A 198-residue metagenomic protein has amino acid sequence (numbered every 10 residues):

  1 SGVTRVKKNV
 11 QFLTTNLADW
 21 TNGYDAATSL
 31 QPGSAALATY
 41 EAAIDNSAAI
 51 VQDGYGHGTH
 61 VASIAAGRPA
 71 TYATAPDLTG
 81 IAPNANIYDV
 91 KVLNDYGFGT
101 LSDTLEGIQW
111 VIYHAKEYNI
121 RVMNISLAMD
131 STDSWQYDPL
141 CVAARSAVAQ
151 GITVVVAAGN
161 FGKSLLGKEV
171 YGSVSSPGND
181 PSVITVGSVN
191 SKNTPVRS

Functional and structural regions predicted by a protein language model:
S1-S102, K116-V122, A149-G151, N179-V183 (+1 more regions): Subtilisin-like serine protease catalytic core
H57-V61, T104-G107, L140-A143: Stable alpha-helical elements in mature extracytoplasmic
S63, L78, Q109, V142-S146 (+1 more regions): Surface-exposed charge patches
A73-P76, E106-Q109, V170-G172: Alpha-helical scaffolding within the catalytic cores of extracellular/periplasmic polymer-degrading hydrolases
Q109-S134, A157-A158: Short acidic, glycine-rich surface-loop motifs adjacent to enzyme active sites
A128-I152, A157-T185, S191-S198: Substrate-binding/specificity loop regions of serine endopeptidase catalytic domains, predominantly subtilases
